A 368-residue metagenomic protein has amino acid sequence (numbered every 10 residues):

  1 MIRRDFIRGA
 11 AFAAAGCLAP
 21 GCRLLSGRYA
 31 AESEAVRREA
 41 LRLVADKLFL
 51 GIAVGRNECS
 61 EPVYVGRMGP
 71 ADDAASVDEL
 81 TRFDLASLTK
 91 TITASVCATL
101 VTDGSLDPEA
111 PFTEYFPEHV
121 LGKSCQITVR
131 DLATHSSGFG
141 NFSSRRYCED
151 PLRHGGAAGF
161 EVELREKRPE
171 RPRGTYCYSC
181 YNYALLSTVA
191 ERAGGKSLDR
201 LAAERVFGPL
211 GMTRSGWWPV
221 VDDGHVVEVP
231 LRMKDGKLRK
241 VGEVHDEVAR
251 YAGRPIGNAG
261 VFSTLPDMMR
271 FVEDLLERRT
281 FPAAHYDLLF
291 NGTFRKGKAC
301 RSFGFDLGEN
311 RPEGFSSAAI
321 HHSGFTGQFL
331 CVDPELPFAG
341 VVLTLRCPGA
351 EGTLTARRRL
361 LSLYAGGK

Functional and structural regions predicted by a protein language model:
D5-L24: N-terminal export signals
A30-F83, S105-D107: Short, conserved catalytic-motif segment at the N-terminal edge
E32, V36, L85-T89, T93 (+6 more regions): Hydrophobic (often cysteine-bearing) scaffold residues that line and stabilize catalytic clefts of nucleotide/cofactor
A40, V54, S60, R82-E109 (+3 more regions): Active-site SXXK
V63, R67, G122-A319: Short, surface-exposed loop or secondary-structure junction motifs that flank catalytic or metal-binding residues
Y64, L330-C331, L336-R346: Short, well-ordered beta-strand elements
D107-G122, G208: Short, glycine/proline-biased beta-turn/loop segments that scaffold the active-site neighborhood
F290-K298, N310-E313, G349-K368: Short, gly/Ser/Thr-rich active-site loops of penicillin-recognizing serine hydrolases
